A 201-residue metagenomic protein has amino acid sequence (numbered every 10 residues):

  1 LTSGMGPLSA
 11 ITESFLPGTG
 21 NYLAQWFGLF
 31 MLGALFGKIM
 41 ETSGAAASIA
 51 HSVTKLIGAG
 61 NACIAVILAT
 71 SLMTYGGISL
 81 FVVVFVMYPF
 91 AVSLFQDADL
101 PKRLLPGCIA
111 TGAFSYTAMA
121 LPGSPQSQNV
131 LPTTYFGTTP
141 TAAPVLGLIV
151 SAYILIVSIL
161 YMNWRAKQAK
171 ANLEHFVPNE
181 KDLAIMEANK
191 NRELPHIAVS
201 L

Functional and structural regions predicted by a protein language model:
L1-G6, W26-G33, H196-L201: Hydrophobic mid-bilayer segments of alpha-helices in multi-pass membrane transport proteins, especially secondary
S3-L8, T42, A46, Y75 (+3 more regions): Transmembrane helix-loop junctions in multipass membrane proteins, especially transporters and channels
G4-G6, E13, P17, Q126-A142 (+2 more regions): Inter-helical loop and helix-membrane interface segments of multi-pass membrane transporters/permeases
L8-A98: Membrane-embedded alpha-helical segments and adjacent helix-loop junctions characteristic of multi-pass solute
T12-A24, T138-I149, K190-P195: Interfacial loop-to-helix junctions that mark the boundaries of transmembrane helices in multi-pass membrane
H51-A59, T117, A188-L194: Short, amphipathic, aromatic/basic-enriched membrane-interface segments that mark the entry/exit of transmembrane
T70-V86, D97-G147, S151-N163: Alpha-helical transmembrane segments and, especially, the helix-loop junctions at the ends of these helices
V145-L201: Long, contiguous bundles of hydrophobic transmembrane helices that form the permeation core of multi-pass
